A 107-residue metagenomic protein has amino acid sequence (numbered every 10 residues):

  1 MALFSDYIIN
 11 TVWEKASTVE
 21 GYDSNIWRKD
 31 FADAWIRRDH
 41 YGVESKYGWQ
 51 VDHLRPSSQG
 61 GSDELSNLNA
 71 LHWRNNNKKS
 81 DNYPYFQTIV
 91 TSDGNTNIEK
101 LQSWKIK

Functional and structural regions predicted by a protein language model:
M1-Y41: Short, charged surface segments at domain edges that flank catalytic/cofactor-binding sites
E14, E20, E44, E64 (+1 more regions): Glutamate identity and glutamate-enriched acidic tracts
K29, L71, Y85-I89: Flexible domain-boundary/linker segments
A34-L71, D81-Y83: Histidine-centered nuclease catalytic patch
G61-S66, N77-K107: Polybasic, low-complexity binding patches
R74: Short, cysteine/histidine-rich loop/knuckle motifs that typically chelate Zn2+
